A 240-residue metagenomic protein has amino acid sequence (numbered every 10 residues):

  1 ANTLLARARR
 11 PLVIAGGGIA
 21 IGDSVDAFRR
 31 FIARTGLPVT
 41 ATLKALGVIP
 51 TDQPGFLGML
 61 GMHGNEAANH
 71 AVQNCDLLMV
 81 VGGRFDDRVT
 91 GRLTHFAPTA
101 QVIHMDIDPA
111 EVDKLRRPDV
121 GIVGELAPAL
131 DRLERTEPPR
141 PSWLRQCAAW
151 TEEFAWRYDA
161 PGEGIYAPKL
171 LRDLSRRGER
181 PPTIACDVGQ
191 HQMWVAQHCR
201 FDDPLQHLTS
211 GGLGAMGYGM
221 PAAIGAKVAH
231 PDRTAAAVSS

Functional and structural regions predicted by a protein language model:
A1-P11, F31, V72-N74, D173-P182 (+1 more regions): Glycine-rich phosphate/diphosphate-binding loops that line cofactor/substrate pockets in enzymes
R9-G22, I32: Glycine-rich phosphate/diphosphate-binding loops and the adjacent beta-loop-alpha structural elements that coordinate
I14-G17, H70-G82, D232-S240: A short, small-residue-rich loop immediately preceding and capping a beta-strand
G17-A20, A45-L46, G83-D86, G189-H191: Short glycine-rich anion-binding loops that position phosphate/pyrophosphate groups of nucleotides and phosphorylated
I21-S24, D86-G91, M193, G217-M220: Short glycine/serine/threonine-rich phosphate/pyrophosphate-binding segments that cradle anionic phosphate groups
A45-Q146: Glycine-rich, acidic loop regions that bind phosphate or pyrophosphate groups
A148-R233: Active-site diphosphate/adenylate-binding microenvironment
